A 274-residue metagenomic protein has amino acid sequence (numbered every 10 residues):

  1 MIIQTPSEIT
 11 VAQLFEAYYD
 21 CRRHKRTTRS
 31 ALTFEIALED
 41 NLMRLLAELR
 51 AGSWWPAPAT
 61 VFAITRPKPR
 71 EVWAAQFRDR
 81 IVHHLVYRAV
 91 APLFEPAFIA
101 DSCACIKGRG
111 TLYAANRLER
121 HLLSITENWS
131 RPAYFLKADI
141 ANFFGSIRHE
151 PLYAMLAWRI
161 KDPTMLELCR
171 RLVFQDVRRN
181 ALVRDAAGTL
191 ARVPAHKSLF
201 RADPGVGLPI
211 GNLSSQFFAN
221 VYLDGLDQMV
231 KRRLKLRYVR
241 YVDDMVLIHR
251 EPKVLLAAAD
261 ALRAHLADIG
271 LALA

Functional and structural regions predicted by a protein language model:
M1-M43: Non-catalytic, polymerase-adjacent accessory regions of viral genome-replication enzymes
Q4, Y87-R148: Active-site-proximal segment of RNA-dependent polymerases
A12-F15, E39, M43, A75 (+7 more regions): Non-catalytic, well-ordered alpha-helical scaffold segments
H24-L32, A57-H84, A97-G110, D176-N220: Short, conserved non-catalytic motifs in the polymerase core
E35-L46, A51, P58-V61: N-terminal juxtadomain amphipathic helix that follows a signal peptide/anchor or precedes a small N-terminal auxiliary
L49, R66-K68, R78, L85 (+5 more regions): Generic hydrophobic/packing signal
P56, L273-A274: A short coil-to-beta-strand element that immediately follows conserved catalytic motifs
H121, I125-V242, V246-H265, I269-L271: Conserved polymerase palm-domain catalytic core
